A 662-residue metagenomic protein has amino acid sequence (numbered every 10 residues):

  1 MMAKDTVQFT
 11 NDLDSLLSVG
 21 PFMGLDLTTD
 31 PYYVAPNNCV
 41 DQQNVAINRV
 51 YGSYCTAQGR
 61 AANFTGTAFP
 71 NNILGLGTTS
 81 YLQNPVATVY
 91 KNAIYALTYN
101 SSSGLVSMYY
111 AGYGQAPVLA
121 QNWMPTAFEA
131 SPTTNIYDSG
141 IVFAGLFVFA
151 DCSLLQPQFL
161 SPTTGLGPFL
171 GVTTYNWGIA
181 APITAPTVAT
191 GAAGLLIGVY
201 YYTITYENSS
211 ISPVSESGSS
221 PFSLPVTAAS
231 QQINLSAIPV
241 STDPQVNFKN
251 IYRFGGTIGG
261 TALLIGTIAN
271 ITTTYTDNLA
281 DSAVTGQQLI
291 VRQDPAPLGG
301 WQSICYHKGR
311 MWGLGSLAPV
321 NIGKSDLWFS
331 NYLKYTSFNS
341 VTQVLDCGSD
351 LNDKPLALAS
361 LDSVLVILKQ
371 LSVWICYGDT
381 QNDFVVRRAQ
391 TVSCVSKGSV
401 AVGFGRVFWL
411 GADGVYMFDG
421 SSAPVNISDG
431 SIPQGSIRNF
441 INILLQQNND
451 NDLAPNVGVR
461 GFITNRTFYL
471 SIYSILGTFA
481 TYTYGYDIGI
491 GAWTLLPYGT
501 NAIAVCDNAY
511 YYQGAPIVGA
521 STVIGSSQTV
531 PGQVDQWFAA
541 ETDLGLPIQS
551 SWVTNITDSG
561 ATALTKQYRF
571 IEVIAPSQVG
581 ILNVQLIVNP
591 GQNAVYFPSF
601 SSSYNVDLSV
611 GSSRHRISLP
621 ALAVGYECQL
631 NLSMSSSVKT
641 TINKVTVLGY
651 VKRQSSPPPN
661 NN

Functional and structural regions predicted by a protein language model:
M1-M108, G112-V118, W123-P125, A130-G145 (+5 more regions): Beta-sheet repeat architectures centered on beta-propellers
M2-L25, Y33, T67-N71, Y110-L317 (+3 more regions): Disordered, low-complexity "stalk" and linker segments at domain junctions of extracellular and cell-surface proteins
T67-I73, G77-L82, Q121-W123, A127-T133 (+3 more regions): Beta-propeller and closely related beta-pinwheel folds
L76, P157, V172-Y175, P186-T187 (+5 more regions): Generic beta-strand hydrophobic packing signal
T98-Y99, D151, G315, K369 (+2 more regions): Recurrent small/Gly-Pro-centered beta-turn motifs in extracellular repeat architectures
V106, Q156-P157, V373, V415: Structural signal for beta-propeller blades
S107-V118, Q158-T163, P168, R253 (+3 more regions): Short beta-strand segments and strand-loop junctions that repeat across beta-rich extracellular domains
I268, R387-Q390, P497: Short hydrophobic alpha-helix segments
